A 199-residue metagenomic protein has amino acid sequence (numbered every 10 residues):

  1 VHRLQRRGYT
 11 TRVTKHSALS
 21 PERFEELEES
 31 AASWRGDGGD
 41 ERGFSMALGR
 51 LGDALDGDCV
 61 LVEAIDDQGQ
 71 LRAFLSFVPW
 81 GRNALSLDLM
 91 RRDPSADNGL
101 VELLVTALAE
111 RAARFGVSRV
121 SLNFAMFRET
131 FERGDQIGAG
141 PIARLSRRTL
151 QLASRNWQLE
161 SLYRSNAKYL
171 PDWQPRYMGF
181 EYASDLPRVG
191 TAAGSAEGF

Functional and structural regions predicted by a protein language model:
V1-I142, L152-F199: A conserved beta-strand-loop-helix scaffold within acyl/acetyltransferase catalytic domains
R147-Q151: Short beta-alpha connecting loops at secondary-structure transitions that line or flank enzyme active sites
